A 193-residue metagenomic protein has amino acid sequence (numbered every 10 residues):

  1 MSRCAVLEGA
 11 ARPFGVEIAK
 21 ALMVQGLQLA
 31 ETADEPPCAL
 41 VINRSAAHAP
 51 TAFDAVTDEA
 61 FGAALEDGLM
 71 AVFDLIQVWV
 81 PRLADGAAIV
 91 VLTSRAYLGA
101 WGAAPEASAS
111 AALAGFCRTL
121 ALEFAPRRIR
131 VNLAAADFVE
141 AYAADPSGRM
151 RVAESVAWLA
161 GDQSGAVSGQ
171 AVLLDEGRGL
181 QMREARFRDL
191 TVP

Functional and structural regions predicted by a protein language model:
M1-L29: Canonical Rossmann dinucleotide-binding motif of NAD(H)/NADP(H)-dependent dehydrogenases/reductases, specifically
M1-S2, T32-P37, R82-A84, A166: Flexible, charged surface loops at secondary-structure boundaries
L7-E8, C38-S45, G68, A87-S94 (+3 more regions): Structural signature of the Rossmann-like NAD(P)-dependent dehydrogenase/reductase core
G9, A52-A64, A71, V80-P81 (+2 more regions): Catalytic loop of short-chain dehydrogenase/reductase
G15, A49-T51, G99-A100, M182: Glycine/Thr-rich phosphate-binding loops of Rossmann-like dinucleotide-binding domains
I18, Q25, V78-W79, A112 (+4 more regions): Conserved alpha-helical elements of the SDR catalytic core
D34-A64, W101-P105, F187-T191: Conserved mid-core segment of classical short-chain dehydrogenase/reductases
M70, L133-P193: C-terminal helical subdomain
